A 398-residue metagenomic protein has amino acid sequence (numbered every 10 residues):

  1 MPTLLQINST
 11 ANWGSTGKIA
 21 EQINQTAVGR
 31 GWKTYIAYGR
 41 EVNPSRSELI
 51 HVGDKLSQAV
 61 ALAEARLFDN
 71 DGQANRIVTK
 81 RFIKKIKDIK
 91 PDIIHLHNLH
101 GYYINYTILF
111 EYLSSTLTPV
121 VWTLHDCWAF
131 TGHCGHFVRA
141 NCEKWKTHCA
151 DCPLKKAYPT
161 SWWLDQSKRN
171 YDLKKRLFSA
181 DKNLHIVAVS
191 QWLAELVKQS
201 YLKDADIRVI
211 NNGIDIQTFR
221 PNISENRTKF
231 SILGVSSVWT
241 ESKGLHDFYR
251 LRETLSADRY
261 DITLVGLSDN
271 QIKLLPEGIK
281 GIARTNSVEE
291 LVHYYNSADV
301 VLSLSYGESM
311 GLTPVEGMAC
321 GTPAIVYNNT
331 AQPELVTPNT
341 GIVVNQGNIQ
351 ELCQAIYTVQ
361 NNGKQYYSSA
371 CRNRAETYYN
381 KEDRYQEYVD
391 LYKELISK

Functional and structural regions predicted by a protein language model:
W192, G213: Carbohydrate-associated surface elements
E225-K243, Y249-R252: Conserved donor-binding/catalytic core segment of Leloir-type glycosyltransferases
G266-V292: Nucleotide-activated donor-binding/catalytic signature segment of Leloir-type glycosyltransferases, i.e., the conserved
H293-A298: Short alpha-helical donor nucleotide-sugar binding micro-motif in glycosyltransferases
Y306: Aromatic "clamp/platform" in nucleotide-sugar-dependent glycosyltransferases that forms part of the donor/acceptor
P323-V326: Short hydrophobic beta-strand element within catalytic cores of glycosyltransferases and related nucleotide-activated
P338, I342-I349, T358-K364: Conserved acidic donor-binding segment of nucleotide-sugar-dependent glycosyltransferases
Q365-K393: A charged, aromatic-enriched C-terminal amphipathic alpha-helix characteristic of glycosyltransferases across folds
